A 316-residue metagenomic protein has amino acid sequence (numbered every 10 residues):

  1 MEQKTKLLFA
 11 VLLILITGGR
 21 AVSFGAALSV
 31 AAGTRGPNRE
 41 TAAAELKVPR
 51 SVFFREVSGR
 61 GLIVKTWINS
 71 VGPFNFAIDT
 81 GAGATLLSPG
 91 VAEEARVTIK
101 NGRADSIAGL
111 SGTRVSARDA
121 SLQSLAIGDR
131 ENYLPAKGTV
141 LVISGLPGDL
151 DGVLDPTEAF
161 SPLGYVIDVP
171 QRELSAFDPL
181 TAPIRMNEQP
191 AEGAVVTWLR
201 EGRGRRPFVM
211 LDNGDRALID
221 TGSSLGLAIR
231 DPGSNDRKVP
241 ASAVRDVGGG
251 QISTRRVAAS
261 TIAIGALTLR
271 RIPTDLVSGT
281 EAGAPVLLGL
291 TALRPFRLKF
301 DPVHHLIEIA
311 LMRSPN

Functional and structural regions predicted by a protein language model:
M1-L7: Positively charged n-region of N-terminal signal peptides that target proteins for export
E2, L12-N316: Pepsin/retropepsin-fold aspartyl endopeptidases
